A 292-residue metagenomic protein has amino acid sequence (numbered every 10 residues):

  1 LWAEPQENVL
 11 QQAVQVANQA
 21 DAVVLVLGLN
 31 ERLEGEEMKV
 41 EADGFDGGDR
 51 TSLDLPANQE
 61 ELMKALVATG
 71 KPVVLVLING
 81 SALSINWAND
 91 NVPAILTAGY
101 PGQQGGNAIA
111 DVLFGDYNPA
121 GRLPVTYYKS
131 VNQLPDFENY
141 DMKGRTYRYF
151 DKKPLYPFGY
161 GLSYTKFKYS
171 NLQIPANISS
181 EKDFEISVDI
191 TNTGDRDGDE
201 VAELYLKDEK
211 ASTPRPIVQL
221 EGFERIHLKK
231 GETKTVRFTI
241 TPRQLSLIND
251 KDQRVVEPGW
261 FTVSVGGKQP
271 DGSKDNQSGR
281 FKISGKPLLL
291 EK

Functional and structural regions predicted by a protein language model:
L1-K292: C-terminal non-catalytic regions of proteins with extracellular/luminal or membrane-system context
